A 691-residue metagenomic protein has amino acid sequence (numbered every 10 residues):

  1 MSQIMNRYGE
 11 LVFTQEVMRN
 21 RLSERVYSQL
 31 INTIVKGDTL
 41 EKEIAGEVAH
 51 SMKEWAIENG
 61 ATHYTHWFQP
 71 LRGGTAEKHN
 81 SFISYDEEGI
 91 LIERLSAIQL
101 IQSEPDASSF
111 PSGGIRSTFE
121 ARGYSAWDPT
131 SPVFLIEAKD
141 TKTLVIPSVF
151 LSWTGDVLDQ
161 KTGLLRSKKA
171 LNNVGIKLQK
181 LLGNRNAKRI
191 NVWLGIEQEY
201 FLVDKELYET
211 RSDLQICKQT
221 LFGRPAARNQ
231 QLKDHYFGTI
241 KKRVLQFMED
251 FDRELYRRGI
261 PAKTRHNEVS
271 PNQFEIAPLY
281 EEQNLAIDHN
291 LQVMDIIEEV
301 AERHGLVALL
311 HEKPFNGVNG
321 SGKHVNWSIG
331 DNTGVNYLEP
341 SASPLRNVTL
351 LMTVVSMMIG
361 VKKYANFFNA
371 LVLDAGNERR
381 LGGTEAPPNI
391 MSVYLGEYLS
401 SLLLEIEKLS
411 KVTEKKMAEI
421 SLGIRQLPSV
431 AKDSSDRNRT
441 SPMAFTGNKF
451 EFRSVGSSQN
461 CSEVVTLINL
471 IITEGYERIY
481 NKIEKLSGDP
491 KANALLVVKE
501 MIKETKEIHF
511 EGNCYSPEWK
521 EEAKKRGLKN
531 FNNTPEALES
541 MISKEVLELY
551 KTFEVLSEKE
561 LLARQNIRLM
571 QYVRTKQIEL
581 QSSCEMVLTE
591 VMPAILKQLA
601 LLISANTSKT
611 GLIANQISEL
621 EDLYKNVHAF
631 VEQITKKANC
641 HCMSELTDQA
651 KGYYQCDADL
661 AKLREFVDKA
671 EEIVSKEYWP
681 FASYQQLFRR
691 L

Functional and structural regions predicted by a protein language model:
M1-R25, T143-L144, N267-I276: N-terminal flexible segment immediately upstream of the FAD-binding catalytic core in FAD-dependent oxidoreductases
S2-T14, T33-V35, A227-Y236: Gly-rich Lys/Arg/Thr-decorated short loops/hinges at beta-loop-alpha junctions or inter-strand turns that position
Y8-A121: Active-site core of metal-dependent hydrolases
G46-G73, E199-L202, S441-N460, R574-L599 (+1 more regions): Short, solvent-exposed linear motifs at loop/edge-of-secondary-structure regions
G73-I90, P105-S108, K218, L467-E474 (+2 more regions): Short linear, low-complexity motifs centered on an aromatic residue
S84-F119, K233, M357, Y480-D489 (+1 more regions): Short, intrinsically disordered, low-complexity segments enriched in Ser/Thr and Pro
A121-L310, N319-G322, I329-R568: Glycine-rich, acidic/polar active-site loops that bind/position phosphate-bearing ligands
E504-L691: C-terminal amphipathic alpha-helical interaction region
